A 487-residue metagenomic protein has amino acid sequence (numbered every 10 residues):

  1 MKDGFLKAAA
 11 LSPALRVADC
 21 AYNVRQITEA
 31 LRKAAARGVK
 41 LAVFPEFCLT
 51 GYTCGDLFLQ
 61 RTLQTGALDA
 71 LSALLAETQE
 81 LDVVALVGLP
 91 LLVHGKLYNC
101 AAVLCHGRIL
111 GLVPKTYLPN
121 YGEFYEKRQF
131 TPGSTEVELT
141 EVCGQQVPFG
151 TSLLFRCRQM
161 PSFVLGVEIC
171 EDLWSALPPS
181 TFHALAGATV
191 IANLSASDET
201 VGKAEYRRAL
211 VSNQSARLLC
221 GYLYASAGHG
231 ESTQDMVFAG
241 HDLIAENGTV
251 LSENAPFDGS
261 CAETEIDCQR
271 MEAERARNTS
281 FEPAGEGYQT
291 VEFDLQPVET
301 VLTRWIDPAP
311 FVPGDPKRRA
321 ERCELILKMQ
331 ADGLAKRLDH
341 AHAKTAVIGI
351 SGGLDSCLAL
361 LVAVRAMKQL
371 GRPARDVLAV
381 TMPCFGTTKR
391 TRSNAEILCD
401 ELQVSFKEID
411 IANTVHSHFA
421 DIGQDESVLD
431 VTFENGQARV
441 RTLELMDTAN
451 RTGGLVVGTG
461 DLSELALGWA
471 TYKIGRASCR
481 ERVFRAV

Functional and structural regions predicted by a protein language model:
M1-V347, R365-A374, F406: Enzyme catalytic cores with a strong preference for nitrogen-chemistry domains
A30, Q214, M329, G333-A341 (+7 more regions): Generic, well-ordered alpha-helical scaffold segments in large soluble proteins
F47, A196-S197, A227, M382-F385 (+2 more regions): Short, ordered loop/turn segments at secondary-structure junctions
L91, K344-S356, A412-V415, D461-S463: A glycine-rich phosphate-binding loop feature that marks nucleotide/adenosyl-phosphate handling sites
L118, F124-G150, M160-P161, L173-A176 (+4 more regions): Active-site adenylate/phosphate-handling loop in enzymes that bind or generate adenylated species
I191-L194, D307-V312, H342-A343, D376 (+3 more regions): Short acidic (Asp/Glu) and glycine-rich catalytic loops that position anionic groups and cofactors
A192, K344-I350, L354-E396: ATP-dependent adenylation/pyrophosphate-handling site
C261-E263, E292-P310, R372, D376-T432 (+2 more regions): A conserved beta-strand->alpha-helix junction
